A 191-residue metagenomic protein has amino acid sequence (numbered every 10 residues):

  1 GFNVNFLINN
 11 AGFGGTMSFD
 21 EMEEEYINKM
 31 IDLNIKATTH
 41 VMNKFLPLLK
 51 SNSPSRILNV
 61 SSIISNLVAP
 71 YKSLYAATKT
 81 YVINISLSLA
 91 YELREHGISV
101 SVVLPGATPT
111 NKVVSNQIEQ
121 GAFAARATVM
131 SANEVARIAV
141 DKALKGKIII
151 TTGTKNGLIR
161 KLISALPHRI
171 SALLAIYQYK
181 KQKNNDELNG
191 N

Functional and structural regions predicted by a protein language model:
N10-G15: Conserved NAD(P)H cofactor-binding loop of Rossmann-fold oxidoreductase domains
S18-F19, Y26-I31: Substrate-binding pocket helix/loop in short-chain dehydrogenase/reductase
D20, A69-S73: Active-site loop immediately N-terminal to the catalytic Tyr-X3-Lys motif of short-chain dehydrogenase/reductase
M42, T78: Active-site helix of classical SDR
S62: Residue(s) in the substrate-gating loop at a strand-loop-helix junction that position the organic substrate next
L67, S88-S99: Active-site-adjacent segment of SDR/Rossmann-fold oxidoreductases
V102, F123-R160: C-terminal helical subdomain
